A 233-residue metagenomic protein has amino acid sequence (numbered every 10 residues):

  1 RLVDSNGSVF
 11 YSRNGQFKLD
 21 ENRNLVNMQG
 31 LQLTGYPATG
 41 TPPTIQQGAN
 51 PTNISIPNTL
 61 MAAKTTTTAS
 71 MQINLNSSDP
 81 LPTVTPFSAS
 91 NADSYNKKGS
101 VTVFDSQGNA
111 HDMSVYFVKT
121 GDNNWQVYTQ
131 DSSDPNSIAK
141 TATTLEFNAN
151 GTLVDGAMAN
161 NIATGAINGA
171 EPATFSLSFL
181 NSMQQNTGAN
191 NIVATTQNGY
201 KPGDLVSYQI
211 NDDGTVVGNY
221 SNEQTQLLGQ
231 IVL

Functional and structural regions predicted by a protein language model:
R1-L233: Small/polar low-complexity and glycine-rich loop motifs
